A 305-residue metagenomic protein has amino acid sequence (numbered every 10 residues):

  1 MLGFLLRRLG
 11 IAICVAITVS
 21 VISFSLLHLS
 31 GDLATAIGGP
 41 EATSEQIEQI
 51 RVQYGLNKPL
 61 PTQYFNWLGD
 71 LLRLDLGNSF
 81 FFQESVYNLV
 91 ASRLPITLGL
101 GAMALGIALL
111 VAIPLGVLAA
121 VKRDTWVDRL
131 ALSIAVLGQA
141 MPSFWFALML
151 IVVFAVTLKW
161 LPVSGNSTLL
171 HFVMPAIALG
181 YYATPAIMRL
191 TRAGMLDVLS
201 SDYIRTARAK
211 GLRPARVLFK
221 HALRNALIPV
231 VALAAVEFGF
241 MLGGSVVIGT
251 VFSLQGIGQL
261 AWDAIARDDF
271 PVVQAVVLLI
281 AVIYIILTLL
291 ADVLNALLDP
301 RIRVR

Functional and structural regions predicted by a protein language model:
L2-F4, I13-A16, N88-R129, S143 (+2 more regions): Alpha-helical transmembrane segments of integral membrane proteins, especially multi-pass inner/plasma-membrane
V15-F65, L158-M174: Hydrophobic alpha-helical transmembrane segments of membrane transport/permease proteins and related membrane-embedded
I22-L29, G55-K58, N66-D70, S133-P162 (+1 more regions): Membrane-water interface segments at the C-terminal ends of transmembrane alpha-helices in multi-pass inner-membrane
E45, P59, Q63-W67, L71 (+8 more regions): Generic alpha-helical secondary structure signal
V52-P61, L76-V86, S164, I187 (+1 more regions): Membrane-interfacial helix-loop-helix junctions in multi-pass membrane proteins
N57-I113: An internal, D/E-rich "acidic patch" concept
